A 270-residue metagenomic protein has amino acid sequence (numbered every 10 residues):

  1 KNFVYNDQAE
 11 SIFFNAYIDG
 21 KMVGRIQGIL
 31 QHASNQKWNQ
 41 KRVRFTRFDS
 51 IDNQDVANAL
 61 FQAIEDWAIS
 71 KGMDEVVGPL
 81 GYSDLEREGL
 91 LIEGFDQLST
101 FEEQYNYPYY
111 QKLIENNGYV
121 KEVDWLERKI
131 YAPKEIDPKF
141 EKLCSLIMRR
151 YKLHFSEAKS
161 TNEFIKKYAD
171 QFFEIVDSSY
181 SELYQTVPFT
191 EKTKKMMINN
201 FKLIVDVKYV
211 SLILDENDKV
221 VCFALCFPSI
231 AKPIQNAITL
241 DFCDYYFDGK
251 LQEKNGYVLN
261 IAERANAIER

Functional and structural regions predicted by a protein language model:
K1-D19, I26-K37, A158-K159, F164-E263: A conserved beta-strand-loop-helix scaffold within acyl/acetyltransferase catalytic domains
S11, R42, V123-E127, V258: Extracellular structured ligand-interaction cores
K21, K134-P138, N217: Short, glycine- and charge-enriched coil/turn segments that flank and shape catalytic ligand pockets
I29-A33, F48-S50, G81-S83, P133 (+1 more regions): An acidic- and aromatic-residue-enriched active-site/binding cleft used to recognize and process polar
K37-G118, F242-R270: Acyl-donor binding region in acyl/amide transferases
E75-G81, E122-K129, L212: A structural signal for short, well-ordered beta-strand segments and their strand-loop junctions that often border
Y82-L90, Y131, F227-Q235: Flexible glycine/acidic-rich beta-alpha junction loops that bind and position SAM and/or redox cofactors in anaerobic
Q104-Y184: Acyltransferase donor/substrate-recognition loop-hinge adjacent to the catalytic core
